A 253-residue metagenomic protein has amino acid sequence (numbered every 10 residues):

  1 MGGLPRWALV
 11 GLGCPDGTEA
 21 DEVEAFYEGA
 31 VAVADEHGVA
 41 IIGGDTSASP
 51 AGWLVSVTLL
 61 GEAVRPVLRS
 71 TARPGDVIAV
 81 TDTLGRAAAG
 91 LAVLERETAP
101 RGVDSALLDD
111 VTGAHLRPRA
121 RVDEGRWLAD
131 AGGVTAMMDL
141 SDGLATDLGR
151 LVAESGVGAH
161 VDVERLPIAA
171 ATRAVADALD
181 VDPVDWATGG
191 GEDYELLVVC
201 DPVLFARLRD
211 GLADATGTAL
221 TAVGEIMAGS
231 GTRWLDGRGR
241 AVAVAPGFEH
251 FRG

Functional and structural regions predicted by a protein language model:
G2-G11, I42-G44: Short beta-strand segments at enzyme active-site cores
D16-I42, S47-V55, L60, L108 (+2 more regions): Glycine-/charge-enriched secondary-structure boundary and capping motifs
V64-R117: Phosphate/diphosphate-binding glycine-rich loops and adjacent basic-rich segments that engage nucleotide
L68, G90, E124, D147 (+1 more regions): Hydrophobic side chains in well-ordered alpha-helices
R73-P74, D123, G189: Residue-level recognition of short, solvent-exposed, well-ordered loop/turn junctions that link secondary-structure
L116, A120, L140-G143: Short, contiguous, pocket-lining structural segments that sit at or immediately flank catalytic/ligand-binding sites
R119-L128: A short, well-structured juxtamembrane/interface segment
